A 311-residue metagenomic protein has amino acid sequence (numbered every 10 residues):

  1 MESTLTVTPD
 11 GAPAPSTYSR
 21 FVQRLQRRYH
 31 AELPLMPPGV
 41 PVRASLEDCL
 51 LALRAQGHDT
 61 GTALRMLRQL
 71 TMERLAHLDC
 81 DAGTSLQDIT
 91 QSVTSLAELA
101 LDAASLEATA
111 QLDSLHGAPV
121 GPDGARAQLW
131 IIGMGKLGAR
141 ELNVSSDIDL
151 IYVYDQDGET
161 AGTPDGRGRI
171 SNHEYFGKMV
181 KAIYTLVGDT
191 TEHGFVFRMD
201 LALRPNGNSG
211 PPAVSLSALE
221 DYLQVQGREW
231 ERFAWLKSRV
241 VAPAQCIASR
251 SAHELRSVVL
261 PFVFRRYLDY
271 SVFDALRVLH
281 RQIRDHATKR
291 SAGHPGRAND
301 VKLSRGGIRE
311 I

Functional and structural regions predicted by a protein language model:
M1-E310: A nucleotide- and high-energy phosphate-metabolite-utilizing enzyme signature
